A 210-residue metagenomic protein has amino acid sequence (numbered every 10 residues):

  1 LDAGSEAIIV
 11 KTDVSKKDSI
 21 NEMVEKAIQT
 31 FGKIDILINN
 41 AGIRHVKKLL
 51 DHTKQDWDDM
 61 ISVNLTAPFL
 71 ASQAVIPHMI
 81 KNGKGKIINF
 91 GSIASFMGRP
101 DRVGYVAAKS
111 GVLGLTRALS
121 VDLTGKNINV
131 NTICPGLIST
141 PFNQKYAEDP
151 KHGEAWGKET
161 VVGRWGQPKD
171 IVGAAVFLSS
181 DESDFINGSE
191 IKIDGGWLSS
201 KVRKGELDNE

Functional and structural regions predicted by a protein language model:
L1-F31, H45, Q55-D56: Short-chain dehydrogenase/reductase
K47, H52, G98-A107, A118: Active-site loop-to-helix junction immediately N-terminal to the catalytic Tyr of the SDR YXXXK motif in Rossmann-fold
K48-L49, D56-I61, W156: Substrate-binding pocket helix/loop in short-chain dehydrogenase/reductase
S72, A108, T116: Active-site helix of classical SDR
P77, V121-G125, D184: Alpha-helical segment proximal to the catalytic Tyr-Lys
S92: Residue(s) in the substrate-gating loop at a strand-loop-helix junction that position the organic substrate next
M97, V176, N187-E210: Short C-terminal tail/terminal secondary-structure segment of NAD(P)H-dependent dehydrogenase/reductase domains
